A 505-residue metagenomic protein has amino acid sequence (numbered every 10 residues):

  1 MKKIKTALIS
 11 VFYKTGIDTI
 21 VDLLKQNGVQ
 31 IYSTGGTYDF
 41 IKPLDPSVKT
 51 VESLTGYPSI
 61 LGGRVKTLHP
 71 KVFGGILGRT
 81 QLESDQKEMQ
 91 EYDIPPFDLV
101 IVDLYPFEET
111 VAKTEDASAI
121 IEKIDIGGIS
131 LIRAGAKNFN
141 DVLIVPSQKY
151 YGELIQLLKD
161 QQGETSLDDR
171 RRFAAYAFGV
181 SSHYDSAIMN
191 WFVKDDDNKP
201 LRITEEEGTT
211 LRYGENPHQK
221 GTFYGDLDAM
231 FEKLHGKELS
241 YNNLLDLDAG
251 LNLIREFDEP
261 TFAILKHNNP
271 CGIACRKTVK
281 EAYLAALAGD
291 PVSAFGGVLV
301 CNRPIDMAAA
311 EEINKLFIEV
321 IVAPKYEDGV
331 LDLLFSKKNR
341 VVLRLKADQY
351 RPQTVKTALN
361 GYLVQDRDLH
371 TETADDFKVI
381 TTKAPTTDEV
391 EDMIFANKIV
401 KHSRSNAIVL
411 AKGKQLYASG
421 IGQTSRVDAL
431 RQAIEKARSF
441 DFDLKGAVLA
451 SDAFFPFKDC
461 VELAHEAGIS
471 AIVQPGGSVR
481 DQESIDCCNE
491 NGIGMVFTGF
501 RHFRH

Functional and structural regions predicted by a protein language model:
M1-L54: N-terminal glycine-/serine-/threonine-rich phosphate-binding loop
G36-P106: Glycine-rich nucleotide/cofactor/substrate-binding loop typically near the N-terminus or early in the first domain
T80-G135, K378, T382-T387: Active-site/ligand-binding-proximal alpha/beta "capping" segment
K149-L331, S336-R367, E389-A396, S405-A407: Active-site loops and adjacent core secondary-structure elements that bind or stabilize anionic groups
C271-P291, Q415-V461: Glycine- and Gly-Pro-enriched alpha-helical subdomains that act as flexible, kink-prone "lid/hinge" or packing modules
L299-V300, D306-K315, F440-D481: Cysteine/selenocysteine-centered motifs that mediate thiol-based redox chemistry or coordinate metal-sulfur cofactors
I318-A323, D328-G329, L334, K338-R340 (+1 more regions): C-terminal binding/interaction regions
